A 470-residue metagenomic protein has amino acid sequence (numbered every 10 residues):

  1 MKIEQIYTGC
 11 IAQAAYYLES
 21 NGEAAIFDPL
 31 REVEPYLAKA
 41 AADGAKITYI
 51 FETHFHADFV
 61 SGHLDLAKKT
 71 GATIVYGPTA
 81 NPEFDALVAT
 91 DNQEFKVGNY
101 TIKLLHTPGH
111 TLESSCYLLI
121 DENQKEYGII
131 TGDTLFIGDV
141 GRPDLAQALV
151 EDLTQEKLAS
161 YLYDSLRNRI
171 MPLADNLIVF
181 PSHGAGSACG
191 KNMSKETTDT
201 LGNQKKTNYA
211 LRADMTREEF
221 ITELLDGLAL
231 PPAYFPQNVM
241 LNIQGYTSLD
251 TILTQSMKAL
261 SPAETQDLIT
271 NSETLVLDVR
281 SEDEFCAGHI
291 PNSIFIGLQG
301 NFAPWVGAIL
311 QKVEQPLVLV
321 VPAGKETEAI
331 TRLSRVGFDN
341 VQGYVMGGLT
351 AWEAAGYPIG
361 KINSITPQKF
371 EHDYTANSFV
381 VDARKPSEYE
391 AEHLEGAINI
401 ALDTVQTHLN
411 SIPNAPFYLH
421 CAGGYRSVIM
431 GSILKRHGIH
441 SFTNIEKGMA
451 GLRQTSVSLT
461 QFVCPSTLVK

Functional and structural regions predicted by a protein language model:
M1-K46, Y117-G132, I137-G138: Conserved beta-strand hairpin/beta-sheet module of binuclear metal-dependent hydrolase folds, prominently
K2-I6, Y16-E19, F95-Q124, G128-I129 (+3 more regions): Core dinuclear metal-dependent hydrolase active-site scaffold
L18, D28, H54, L66 (+8 more regions): Divalent metal-coordination and catalytic microenvironments
I26-F27, I47-H56, V75-T79, H106-G109 (+4 more regions): Active-site neighborhood of phospho(di)ester-bond hydrolases with catalytic His/Asp-centered motifs
P29-L30, F55, T79, T111 (+6 more regions): Active-site metal-binding loops of divalent metal-dependent hydrolases
V33-V75: Active-site metal-binding motif and surrounding structural segment of the metallo-beta-lactamase
T111-P231: Metallo-beta-lactamase
R142-D144, Q155-E156, N203-M240, Q244-G245 (+2 more regions): Rhodanese-like catalytic fold shared by cysteine-dependent sulfurtransferases and DSP/PTP-type phosphatases
